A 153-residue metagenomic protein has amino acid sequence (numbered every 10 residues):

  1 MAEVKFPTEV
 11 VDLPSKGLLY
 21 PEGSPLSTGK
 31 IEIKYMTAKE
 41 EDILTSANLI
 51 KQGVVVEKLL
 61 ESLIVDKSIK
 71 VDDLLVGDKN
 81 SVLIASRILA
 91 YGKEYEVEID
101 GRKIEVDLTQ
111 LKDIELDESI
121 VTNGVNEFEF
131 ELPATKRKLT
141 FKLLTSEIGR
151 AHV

Functional and structural regions predicted by a protein language model:
M1-H152: Long C-terminal interaction/binding lobes of large macromolecular proteins
